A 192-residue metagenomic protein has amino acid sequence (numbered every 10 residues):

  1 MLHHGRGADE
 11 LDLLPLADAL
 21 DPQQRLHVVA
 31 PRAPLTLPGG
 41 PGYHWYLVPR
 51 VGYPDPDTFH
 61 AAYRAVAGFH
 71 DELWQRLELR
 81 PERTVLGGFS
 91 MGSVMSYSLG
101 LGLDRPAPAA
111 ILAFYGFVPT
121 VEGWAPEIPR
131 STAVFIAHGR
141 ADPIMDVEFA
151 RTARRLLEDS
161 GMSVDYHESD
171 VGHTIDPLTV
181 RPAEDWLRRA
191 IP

Functional and structural regions predicted by a protein language model:
L2-L79: Serine-hydrolase catalytic machinery in alpha/beta-hydrolase-like enzymes
H4-R6, T84-F89, G139: Conserved alpha/beta-hydrolase "nucleophile elbow" surrounding the catalytic nucleophile
P31-R32, G87, L112-Y115, A137 (+1 more regions): Alpha/beta-hydrolase-fold catalytic nucleophile elbow
P81-E82, P129-V134, S160-M162: Short, proline-enriched alpha-helix->beta-strand connector loops that line the catalytic pocket of alpha/beta-hydrolase
E82-R130: Primarily recognizes the serine-hydrolase "nucleophile elbow" in alpha/beta-hydrolase and SGNH/GDSL folds
F135-H138, D142: Short beta-strand/loop motif that positions the catalytic acidic residue of the alpha/beta-hydrolase fold
V147-P192: C-terminal catalytic histidine-bearing segment of alpha/beta-hydrolase fold enzymes
